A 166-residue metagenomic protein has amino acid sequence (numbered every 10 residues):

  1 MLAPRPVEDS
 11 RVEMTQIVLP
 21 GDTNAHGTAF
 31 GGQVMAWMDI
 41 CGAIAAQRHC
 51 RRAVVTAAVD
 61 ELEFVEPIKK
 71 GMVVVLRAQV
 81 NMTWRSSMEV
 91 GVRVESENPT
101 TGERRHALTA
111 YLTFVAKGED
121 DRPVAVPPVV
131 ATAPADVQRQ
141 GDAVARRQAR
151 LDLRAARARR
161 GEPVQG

Functional and structural regions predicted by a protein language model:
M1-L2, L19: Membrane engagement elements in two modes
L2-P4, D9-V12, K69-K70, N81-G166: HotDog/MaoC-like acyl-thioester-processing domains
V7-D9, A29, A43-R77, N81-M88 (+1 more regions): Hydrophobic beta-strand-centered segment that forms part of the acyl-chain substrate-binding groove
E13-I17: Active-site-flanking beta-strand signature of metal-NTP-handling nucleotidyl enzymes and homologous cyclase-like
V18-L19, F64, F114: Hydrophobic residues in beta-strands and at strand termini
L19-W37: A conserved, well-ordered hydrophobic junction motif at loop->secondary-structure transitions
V34, M38, G42-A46: Buried hydrophobic packing segments
